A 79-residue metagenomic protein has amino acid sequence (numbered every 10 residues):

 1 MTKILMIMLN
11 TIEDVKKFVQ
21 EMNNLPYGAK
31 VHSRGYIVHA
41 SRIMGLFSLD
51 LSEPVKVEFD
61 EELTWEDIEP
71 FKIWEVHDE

Functional and structural regions predicted by a protein language model:
M1, L25-Y27: Short, surface-exposed connector motifs at secondary-structure boundaries
M1-M8: Short glycine-/aliphatic-rich beta-strand segments at the starts of folded cytosolic domains
M8-N10, D60: A structural detector for beta-sheet-dominated domains
I12-L25, Y36-L51, P70-F71: Amphipathic alpha-helical interaction surfaces in cytosolic regulatory modules
V31-R34: Cytosolic Rossmann-like ligand/nucleotide-binding regulatory domains
D50, P54-E79: C-terminal structural segments of small proteins and small subunits
